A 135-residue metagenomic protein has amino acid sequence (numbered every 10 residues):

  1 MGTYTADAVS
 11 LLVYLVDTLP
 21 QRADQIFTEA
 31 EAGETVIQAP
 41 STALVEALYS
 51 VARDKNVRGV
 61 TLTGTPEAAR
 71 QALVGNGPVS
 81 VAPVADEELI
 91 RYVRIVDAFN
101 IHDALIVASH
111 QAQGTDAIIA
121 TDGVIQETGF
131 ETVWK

Functional and structural regions predicted by a protein language model:
M1-A39, D54-G64, Q113: Short, well-structured N-terminal submotif of metal-dependent ribonuclease cores
M1-T3, V107-K135: Acidic, PIN/NYN-like endoribonuclease modules and their adjacent C-terminal/linker elements
A6-D7, V13, A39-P40, F99-I101 (+2 more regions): Histidine- and aromatic-rich ligand-binding microenvironments
S10, A43, E88, L105-I106 (+1 more regions): Alpha-helix capping/helix-boundary segments
D24, T42-L44, L48-S80, D86-I90: Active-site-proximal, substrate-binding regions of enzyme catalytic domains and RNA-binding/basic surfaces
D24-T28, R70-Q71, I106-V107, D122: Short amphipathic alpha-helical segments and helix-helix/interface helices
G33-E34, N76-G77, T128: Structured helix-beta-strand junction loops
P78-D116, T121: Active-site neighborhoods of divalent-metal-dependent phosphate/nucleic-acid chemistry enzymes
